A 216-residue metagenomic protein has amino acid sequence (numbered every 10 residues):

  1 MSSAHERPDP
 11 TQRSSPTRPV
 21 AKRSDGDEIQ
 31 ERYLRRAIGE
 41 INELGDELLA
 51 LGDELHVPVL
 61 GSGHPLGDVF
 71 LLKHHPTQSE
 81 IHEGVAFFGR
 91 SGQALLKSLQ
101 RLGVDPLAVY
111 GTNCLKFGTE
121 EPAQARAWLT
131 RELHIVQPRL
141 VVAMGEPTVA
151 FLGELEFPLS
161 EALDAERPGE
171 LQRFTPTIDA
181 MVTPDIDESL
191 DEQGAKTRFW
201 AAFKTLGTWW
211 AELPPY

Functional and structural regions predicted by a protein language model:
S2-Y216: A polyanion-binding, active-site-adjacent surface
